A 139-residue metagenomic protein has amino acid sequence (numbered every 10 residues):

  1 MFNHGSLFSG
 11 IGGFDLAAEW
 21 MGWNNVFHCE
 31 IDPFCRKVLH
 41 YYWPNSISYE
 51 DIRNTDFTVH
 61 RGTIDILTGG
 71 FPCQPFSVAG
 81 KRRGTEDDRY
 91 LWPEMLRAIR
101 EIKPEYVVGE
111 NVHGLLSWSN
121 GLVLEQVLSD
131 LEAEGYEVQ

Functional and structural regions predicted by a protein language model:
M1-Q139: Conserved active-site and SAM-binding loop architecture of S-adenosyl-L-methionine-dependent nucleic-acid
